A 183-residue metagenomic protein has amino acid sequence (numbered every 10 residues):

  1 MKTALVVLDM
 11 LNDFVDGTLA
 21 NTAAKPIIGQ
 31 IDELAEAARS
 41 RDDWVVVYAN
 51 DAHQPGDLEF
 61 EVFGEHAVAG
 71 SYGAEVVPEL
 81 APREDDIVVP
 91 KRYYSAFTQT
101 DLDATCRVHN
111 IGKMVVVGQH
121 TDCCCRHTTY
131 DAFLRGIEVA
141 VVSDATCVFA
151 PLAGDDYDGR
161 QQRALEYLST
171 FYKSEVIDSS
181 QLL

Functional and structural regions predicted by a protein language model:
M1, L19-A38, D42-D51: A short alpha/beta connector and helix-capping loop motif
M1-A4, E33-R41, E65-L183: Active-site-adjacent betaalpha module
V6-L8, N50, S143: Active-site flanking residues adjacent to catalytic metal/cofactor-binding acidic residues
D13-D16: Short acidic, Gly/Ser-rich segments with clustered Asp/Glu that frequently serve as metal-coordination loops in enzyme
T18-K25, V62-A67, G154-D156: Short glycine-enriched, charge-decorated loop/helix-capping segments at active-site entrances that position
N50-A52, Q119-H120: Short, well-ordered beta-to-alpha junction loops that form the rim of enzyme active sites and present histidine/acidic
H53-G56, V148: Short, active-site-adjacent cap segments at secondary-structure transitions
D57-E61: Metal-dependent catalytic neighborhoods of phosphoester/phosphodiester hydrolases
